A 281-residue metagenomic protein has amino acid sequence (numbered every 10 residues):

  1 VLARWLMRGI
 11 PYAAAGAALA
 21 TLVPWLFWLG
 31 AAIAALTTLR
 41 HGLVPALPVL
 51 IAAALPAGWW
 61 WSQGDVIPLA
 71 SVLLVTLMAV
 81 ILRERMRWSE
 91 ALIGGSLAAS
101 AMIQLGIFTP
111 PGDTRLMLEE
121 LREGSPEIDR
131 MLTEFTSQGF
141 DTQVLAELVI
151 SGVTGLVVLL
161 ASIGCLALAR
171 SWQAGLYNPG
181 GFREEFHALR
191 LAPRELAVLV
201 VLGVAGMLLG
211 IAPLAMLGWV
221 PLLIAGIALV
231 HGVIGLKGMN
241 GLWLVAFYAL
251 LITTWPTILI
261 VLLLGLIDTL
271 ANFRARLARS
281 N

Functional and structural regions predicted by a protein language model:
V1-A52, G238: Hydrophobic transmembrane alpha-helices
L29-A35, P68-T76, A212-L223, L259-T269: Hydrophobic core segments of alpha-helical transmembrane domains in multi-pass membrane proteins
L47-P56, A91-S100, N240-L251: Central hydrophobic cores of alpha-helical transmembrane segments in multi-pass integral membrane proteins
A57-W61, P68-P110: Short helix-perturbing small/polar motifs within transmembrane alpha-helices
Q104-V149: Membrane-interface interhelical loops and short interface/amphipathic helices in multi-pass inner-membrane
T154-N178: Transmembrane alpha-helical segments in integral membrane proteins
G175-L229: Small-residue-rich helix-loop
M216-N281: Long, positively charged, glycine-interspersed low-complexity recognition regions
